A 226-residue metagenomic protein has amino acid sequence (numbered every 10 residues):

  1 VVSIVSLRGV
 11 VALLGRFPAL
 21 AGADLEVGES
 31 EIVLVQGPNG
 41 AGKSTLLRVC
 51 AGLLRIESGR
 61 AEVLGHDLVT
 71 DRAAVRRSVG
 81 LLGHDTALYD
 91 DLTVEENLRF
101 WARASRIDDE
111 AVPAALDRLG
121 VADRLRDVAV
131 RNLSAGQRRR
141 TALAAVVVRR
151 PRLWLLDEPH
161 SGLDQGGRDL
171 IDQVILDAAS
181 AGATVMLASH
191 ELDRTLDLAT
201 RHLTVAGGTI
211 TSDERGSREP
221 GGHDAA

Functional and structural regions predicted by a protein language model:
A51: Helix-to-loop junction immediately C-terminal to a conserved catalytic motif
G59-T70, V75: Conserved ABC transporter NBD signature motif
R99, D109-L125: Conserved ABC ATPase "signature" region
A129-L133: Conserved ABC ATPase signature
V146-V147: ABC ATPase C-loop
W154-E158: Catalytic Walker B motif of ABC-type/P-loop ATPase nucleotide-binding domains
A188-H190: H-loop/switch region of ABC-family ATPase nucleotide-binding domains
